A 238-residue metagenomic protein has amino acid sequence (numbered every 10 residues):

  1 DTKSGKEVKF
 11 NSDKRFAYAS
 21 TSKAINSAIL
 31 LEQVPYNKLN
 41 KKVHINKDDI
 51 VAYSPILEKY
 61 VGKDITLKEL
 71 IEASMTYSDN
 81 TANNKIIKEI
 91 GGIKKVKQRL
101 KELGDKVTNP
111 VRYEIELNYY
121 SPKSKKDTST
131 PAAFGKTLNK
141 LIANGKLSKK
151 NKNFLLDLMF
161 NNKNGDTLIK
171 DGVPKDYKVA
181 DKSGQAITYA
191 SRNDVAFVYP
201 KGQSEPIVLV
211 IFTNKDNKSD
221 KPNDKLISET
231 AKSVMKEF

Functional and structural regions predicted by a protein language model:
D1-R15: Short, conserved catalytic-motif segment at the N-terminal edge
T2, K41-I56, I90-G91, E116-L117 (+1 more regions): Acidic helix-start/capping segments at beta-turn-to-alpha-helix junctions
G5, F16-I45, S74, L209: Active-site SXXK
E7, K88-E89, I93-K94, K136-T167 (+3 more regions): Structured C-terminal helix/loop/strand segments within mature extracytoplasmic catalytic/sensor domains
F10-S12, T66-E69, Y77-N83, E114-P122 (+1 more regions): Flexible glycine/proline-enriched surface loops and loop-helix/loop-strand junctions
A19, V107-V111, V208-I211: Structural recognition of the beta-strand scaffold that forms the well-ordered cores of secreted hydrolase catalytic
I50-I86, I93: Conserved catalytic neighborhood of penicillin-recognizing serine enzymes
I71, N84-K146: Mid-domain, small-residue-enriched loop/turn segments at the edges of structured enzyme/sensor domains
